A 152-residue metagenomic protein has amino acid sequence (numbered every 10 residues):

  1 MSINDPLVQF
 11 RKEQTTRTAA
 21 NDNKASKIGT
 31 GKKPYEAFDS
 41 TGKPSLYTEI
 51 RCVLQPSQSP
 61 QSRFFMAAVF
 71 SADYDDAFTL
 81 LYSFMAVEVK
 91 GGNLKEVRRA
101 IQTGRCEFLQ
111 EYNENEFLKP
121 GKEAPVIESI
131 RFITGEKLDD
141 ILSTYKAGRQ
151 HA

Functional and structural regions predicted by a protein language model:
I3-T15, V89-A152: Helix-rich interaction surfaces within compact, conserved domain-sized segments that mediate assembly or partner
L7-K32: N-terminal intrinsically disordered, low-complexity tails
P44-L46, Q61-R63, D76, M85: A generic structural signal for short beta-strands and their flanking turns/coil linkers
S45-S59: Short aromatic-glycine motifs in intrinsically disordered, low-complexity regions
R51-L54, A72, Y82-M85: Short, flexible beta-strand-to-coil junctions
P60-S71: Phosphoinositide-dependent membrane-docking surfaces
D75-E96: Short, surface-exposed polybasic-and-hydrophobic patches located at secondary-structure transitions
